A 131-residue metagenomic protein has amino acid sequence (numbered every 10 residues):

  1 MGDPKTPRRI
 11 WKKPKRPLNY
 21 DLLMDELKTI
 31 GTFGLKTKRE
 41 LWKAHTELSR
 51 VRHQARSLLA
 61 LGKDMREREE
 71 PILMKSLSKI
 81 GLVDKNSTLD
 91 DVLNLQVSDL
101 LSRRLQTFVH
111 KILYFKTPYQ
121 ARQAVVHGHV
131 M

Functional and structural regions predicted by a protein language model:
M1-L113, Y119, M131: Ferredoxin-like alpha/beta domains used as RNA- or RNAP-binding modules
F115, A124, G128: Extended polybasic, low-complexity segments that bind anionic RNA or targeting/receptor surfaces
